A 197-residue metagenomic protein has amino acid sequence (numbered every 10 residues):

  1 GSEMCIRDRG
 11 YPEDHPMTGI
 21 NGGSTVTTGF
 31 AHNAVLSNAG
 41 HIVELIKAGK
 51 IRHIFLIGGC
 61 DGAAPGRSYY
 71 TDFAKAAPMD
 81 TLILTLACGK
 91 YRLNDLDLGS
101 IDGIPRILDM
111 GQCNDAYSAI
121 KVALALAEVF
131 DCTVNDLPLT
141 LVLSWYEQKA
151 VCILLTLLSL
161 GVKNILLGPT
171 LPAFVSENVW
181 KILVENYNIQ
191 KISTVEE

Functional and structural regions predicted by a protein language model:
G1-I6: Short, small-residue-biased leader/transition segments that mark boundaries at the very start of proteins
G10-F30, I51, P105: Gly-rich Lys/Arg/Thr-decorated short loops/hinges at beta-loop-alpha junctions or inter-strand turns that position
P12, P16, P65, P78 (+2 more regions): Proline-rich intrinsically disordered, low-complexity coils
I20-I42, R67-S68: Domain-scale recognition of functional cores that engage charged ligands
V26, H41, D136-I192, E196: Charge-patterned, long linear interaction tracts outside catalytic cores
T28-A34, I57-G62, G111, V142-Y146 (+1 more regions): Glycine- and other small-residue-rich loops at beta-strand/loop junctions that grip anionic moieties
N38-D136, L160-I165: Hydrophobic alpha/beta core scaffold segments
